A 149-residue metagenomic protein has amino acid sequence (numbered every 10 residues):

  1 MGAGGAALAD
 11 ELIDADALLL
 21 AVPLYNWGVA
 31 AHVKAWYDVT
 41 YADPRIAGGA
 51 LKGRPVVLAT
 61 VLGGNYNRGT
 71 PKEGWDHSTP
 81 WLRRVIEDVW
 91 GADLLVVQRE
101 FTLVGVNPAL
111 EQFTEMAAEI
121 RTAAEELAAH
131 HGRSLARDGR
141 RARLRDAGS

Functional and structural regions predicted by a protein language model:
M1-G2, R121: A conditional alpha-helix N-cap/helix-loop micro-motif detector
A3-P80: Helix-loop-strand module that forms the ligand-binding subsite of alpha/beta enzymes
K72-E73, L82-S149: Glycine-rich phosphate/pyrophosphate-binding loop and the adjoining helix
